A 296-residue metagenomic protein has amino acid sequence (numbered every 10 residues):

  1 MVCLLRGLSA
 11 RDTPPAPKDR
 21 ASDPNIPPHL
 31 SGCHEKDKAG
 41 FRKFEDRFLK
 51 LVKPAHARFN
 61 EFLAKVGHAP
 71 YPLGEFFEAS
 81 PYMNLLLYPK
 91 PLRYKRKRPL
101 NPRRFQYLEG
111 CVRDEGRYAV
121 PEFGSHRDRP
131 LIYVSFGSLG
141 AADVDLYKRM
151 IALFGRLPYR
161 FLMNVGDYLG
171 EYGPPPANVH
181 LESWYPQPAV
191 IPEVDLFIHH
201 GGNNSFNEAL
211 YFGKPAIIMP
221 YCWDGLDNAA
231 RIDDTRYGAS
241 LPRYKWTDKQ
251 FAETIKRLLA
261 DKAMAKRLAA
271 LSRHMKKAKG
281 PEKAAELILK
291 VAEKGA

Functional and structural regions predicted by a protein language model:
M1-L131, G137-Y159, P174, E286: Nucleotide-sugar-dependent glycosyltransferase catalytic domains
V2-L4, M83-L86, Q106, L162 (+4 more regions): Hydrophobic/aromatic beta-strand patches that form the interior of the parallel beta-sheet core in alpha/beta enzyme
L4-G7, G201, I218-C222, S240-K245: Short beta->alpha connector loops at strand-helix junctions that form conserved, small/polar/Pro-enriched
E78, K249-A296: C-terminal amphipathic helix plus adjacent low-complexity, charged tail appended to glycosyltransferase catalytic
V165-W184: Nucleotide-activated donor-binding/catalytic signature segment of Leloir-type glycosyltransferases, i.e., the conserved
E182-A230: A donor-sugar binding/catalytic signature common to diverse glycosyltransferases and related nucleotide-sugar
W223-T254: Change "using UDP/GDP/dTDP sugars" to "using nucleotide sugars
